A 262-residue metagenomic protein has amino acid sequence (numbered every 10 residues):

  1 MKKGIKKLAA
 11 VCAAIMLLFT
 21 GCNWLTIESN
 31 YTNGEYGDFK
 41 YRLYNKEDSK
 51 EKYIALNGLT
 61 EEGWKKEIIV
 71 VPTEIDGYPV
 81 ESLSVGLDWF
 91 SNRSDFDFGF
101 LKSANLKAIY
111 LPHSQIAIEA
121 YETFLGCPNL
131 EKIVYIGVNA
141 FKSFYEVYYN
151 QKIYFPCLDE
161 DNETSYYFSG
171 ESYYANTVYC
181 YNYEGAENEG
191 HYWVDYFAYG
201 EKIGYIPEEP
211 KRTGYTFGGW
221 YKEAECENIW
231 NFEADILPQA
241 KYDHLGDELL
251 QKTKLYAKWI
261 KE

Functional and structural regions predicted by a protein language model:
K2-C12: Bacterial N-terminal signal peptides that target proteins for export
K7, L43-E47, E51-K52, W64-E81 (+5 more regions): Structural signature of tandem-repeat unit edges
L25-E61: Short beta-strand/loop segment at the start of cytosolic alpha/beta domains
L59-E62, F90, F98-L101, I206-T213: Acidic, Ser/Thr
L83-F98, I118-Y121: Leucine-rich repeat
S143-F144, Y154-C157, D161-E262: Secondary-structure capping and domain/repeat boundary segments
